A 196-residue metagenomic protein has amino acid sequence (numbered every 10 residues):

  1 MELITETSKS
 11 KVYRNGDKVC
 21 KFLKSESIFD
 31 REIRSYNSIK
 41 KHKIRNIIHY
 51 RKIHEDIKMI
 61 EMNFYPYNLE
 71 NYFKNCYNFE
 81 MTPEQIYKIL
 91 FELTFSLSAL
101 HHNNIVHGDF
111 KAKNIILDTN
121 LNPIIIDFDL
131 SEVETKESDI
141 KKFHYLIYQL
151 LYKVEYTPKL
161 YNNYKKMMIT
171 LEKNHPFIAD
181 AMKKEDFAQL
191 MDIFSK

Functional and structural regions predicted by a protein language model:
E2-S38: ATP-binding glycine-rich loop module of kinase domains
K40-N46: Flexible N-lobe loop architecture of eukaryotic-like protein kinase catalytic domains
I48-M81: Conserved structural core of kinase catalytic domains
I89-L90: Activation segment signature within eukaryotic-like protein kinase domains
L93-L100: Conserved hydrophobic alpha-helix
H101-K113, L117: Catalytic-loop of the protein kinase fold
N114-I126: Conserved protein kinase catalytic/activation segment
I124-F177, K183-D186: C-lobe/activation-segment region of protein kinase-like
